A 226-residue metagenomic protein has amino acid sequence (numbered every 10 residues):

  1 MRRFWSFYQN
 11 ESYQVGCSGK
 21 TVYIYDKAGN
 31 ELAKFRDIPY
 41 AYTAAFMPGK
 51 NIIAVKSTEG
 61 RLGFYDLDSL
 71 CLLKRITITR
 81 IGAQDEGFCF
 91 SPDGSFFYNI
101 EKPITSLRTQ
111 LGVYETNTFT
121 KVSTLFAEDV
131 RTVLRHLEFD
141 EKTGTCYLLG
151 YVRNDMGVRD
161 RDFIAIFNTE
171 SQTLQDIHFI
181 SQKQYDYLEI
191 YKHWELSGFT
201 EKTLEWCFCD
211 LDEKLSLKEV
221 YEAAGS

Functional and structural regions predicted by a protein language model:
M1, N30-R36, C71-T79, T120-A127 (+2 more regions): A short beta-strand motif characteristic of beta-propeller blades
R2-Q9, D37-P48, I81-F90, D129-E141 (+2 more regions): Repeated scaffold domains used in trafficking and secretory/extracellular systems, primarily beta-propellers
N10, S18-K20, A28, G49 (+7 more regions): Short loop/turn segments that connect beta-strands within the blades of beta-propeller domains, predominantly WD40
S18, S57, N99-K102, L148-V152 (+1 more regions): Recurrent small/Gly-Pro-centered beta-turn motifs in extracellular repeat architectures
G19-Y23, G60-Y65, S106-G112, D155-A165 (+2 more regions): Structural motif
D26-N30, L67-L70, E115-F119, N168-Q172 (+1 more regions): Short loop/turn segments that connect beta-strands within beta-propeller blades
E189-S226: Blade-level signature of beta-propeller repeat domains, shared across WD40, Kelch, NHL, RCC1 and BNR/Asp-box propellers
